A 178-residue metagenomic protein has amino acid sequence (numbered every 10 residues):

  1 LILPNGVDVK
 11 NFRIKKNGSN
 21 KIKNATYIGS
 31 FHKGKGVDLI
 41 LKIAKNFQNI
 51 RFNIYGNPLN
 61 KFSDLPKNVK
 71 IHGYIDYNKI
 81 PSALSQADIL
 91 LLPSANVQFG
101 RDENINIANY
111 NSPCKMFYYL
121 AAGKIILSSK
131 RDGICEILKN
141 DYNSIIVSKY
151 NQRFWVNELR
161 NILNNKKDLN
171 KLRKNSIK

Functional and structural regions predicted by a protein language model:
G6: Carbohydrate-associated surface elements
I28, L41, I50-S63: Glycosyltransferase donor-sugar binding loop
H32-N46: A conserved mid-protein helix/loop that constitutes part of the nucleotide-sugar donor-binding site
K35, N78-I80, L90-A121, S128-E136: Nucleotide-sugar-dependent
Y55-I89, F99: Nucleotide-activated donor-binding/catalytic signature segment of Leloir-type glycosyltransferases, i.e., the conserved
P113, N140-Q152, N161-K166: Conserved acidic donor-binding segment of nucleotide-sugar-dependent glycosyltransferases
N161, D168-K178: A short, well-ordered alpha-helix in the C-terminal region of glycosyltransferases
